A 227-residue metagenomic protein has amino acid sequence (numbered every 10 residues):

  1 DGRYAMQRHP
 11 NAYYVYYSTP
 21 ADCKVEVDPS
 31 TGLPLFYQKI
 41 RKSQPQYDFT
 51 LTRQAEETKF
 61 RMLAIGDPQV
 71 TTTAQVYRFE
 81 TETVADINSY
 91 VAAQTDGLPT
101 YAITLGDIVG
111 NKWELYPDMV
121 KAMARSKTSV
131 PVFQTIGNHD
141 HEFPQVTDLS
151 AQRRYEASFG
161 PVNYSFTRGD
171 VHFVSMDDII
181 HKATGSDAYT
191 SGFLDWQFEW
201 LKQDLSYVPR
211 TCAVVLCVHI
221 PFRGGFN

Functional and structural regions predicted by a protein language model:
D1-R8: Short, surface-exposed beta-strand/beta-hairpin micro-motifs centered on an aromatic residue
P10-F36: A short, solvent-exposed loop/turn motif at the edges and junctions of modular extracellular/periplasmic domains
E26, L35-K39, E114-R210: Extended active-site neighborhood of metal-dependent phosphoesterases/phosphodiesterases
E26-W113: N-terminal active-site segment of His-dependent metallophosphoesterases
K59-T72, D170-I180, V215-C217: Active-site-proximal beta-strand elements of phosphoester/diester hydrolases
A64, I103-T104, I136, V214-H219: Short beta-strand segments
T73-A74, W113-E114, P144, G225-F226: Short N-terminal helix/helix-N-cap motif within the alpha/beta-hydrolase-1
T211-N227: Long, structured stretches of catalytic cores involved in phosphate-ester chemistry, encompassing
